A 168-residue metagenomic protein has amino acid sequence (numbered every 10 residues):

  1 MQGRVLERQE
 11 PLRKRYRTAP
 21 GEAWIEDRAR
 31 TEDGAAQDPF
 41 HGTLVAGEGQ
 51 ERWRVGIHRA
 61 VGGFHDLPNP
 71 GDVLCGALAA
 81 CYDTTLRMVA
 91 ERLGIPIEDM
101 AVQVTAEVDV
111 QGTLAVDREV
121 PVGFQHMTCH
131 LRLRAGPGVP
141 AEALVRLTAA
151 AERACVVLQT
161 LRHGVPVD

Functional and structural regions predicted by a protein language model:
M1-G76, M88-D168: Extended beta-strand/beta-hairpin segments
L78-Y82: Alpha-helical metal-binding/catalytic segments enriched in His/Glu/Asp
